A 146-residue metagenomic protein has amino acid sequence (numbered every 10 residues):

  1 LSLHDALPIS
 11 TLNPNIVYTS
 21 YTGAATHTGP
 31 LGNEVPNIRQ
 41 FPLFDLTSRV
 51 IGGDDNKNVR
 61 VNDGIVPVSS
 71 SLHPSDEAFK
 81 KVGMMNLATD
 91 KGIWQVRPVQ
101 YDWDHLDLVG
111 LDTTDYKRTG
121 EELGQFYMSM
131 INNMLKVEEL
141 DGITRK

Functional and structural regions predicted by a protein language model:
L1-K146: Lipid deacylating catalytic domains
